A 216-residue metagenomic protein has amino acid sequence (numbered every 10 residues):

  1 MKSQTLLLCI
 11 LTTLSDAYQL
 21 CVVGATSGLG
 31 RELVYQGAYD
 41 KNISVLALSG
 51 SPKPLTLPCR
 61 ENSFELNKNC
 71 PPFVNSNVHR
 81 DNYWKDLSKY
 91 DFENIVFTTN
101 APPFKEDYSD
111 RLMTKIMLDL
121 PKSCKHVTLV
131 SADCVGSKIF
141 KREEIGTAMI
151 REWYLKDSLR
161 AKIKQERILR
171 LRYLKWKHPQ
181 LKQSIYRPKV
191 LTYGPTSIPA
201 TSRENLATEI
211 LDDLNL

Functional and structural regions predicted by a protein language model:
S3-D16: Cleavable N-terminal signal peptides of Sec/SRP-targeted secreted and luminal proteins
Y18-D40: N-terminal Rossmann NAD(P)H-binding glycine-rich loop of SDR-like oxidoreductase domains
L20, K53-K122: NAD(P)H-binding glycine-rich loop region in Rossmannoid oxidoreductase-like domains and their noncatalytic homologs
V23, L48, T98-T99, V127-D133 (+2 more regions): SDR active-site strand-loop-helix element
K41-V45, Y173-K175: A generic structural motif
L46, P52, L118-D157: Conserved Rossmann-fold NAD(P)-dependent oxidoreductase catalytic core, especially the SDR/UDP-sugar
M113, A161, T196-L214: Substrate-positioning beta->alpha
E166-T192: Conserved beta-loop-beta element that borders a ligand/cofactor-binding pocket
